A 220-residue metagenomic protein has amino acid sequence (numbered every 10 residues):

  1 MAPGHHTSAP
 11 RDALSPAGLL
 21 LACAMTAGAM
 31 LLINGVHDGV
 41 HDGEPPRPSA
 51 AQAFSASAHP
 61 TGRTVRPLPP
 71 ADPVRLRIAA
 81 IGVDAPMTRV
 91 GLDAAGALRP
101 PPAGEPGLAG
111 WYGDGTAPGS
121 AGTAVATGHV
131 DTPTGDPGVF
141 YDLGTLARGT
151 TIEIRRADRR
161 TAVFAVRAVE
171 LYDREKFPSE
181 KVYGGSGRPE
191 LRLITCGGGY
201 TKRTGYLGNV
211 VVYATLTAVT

Functional and structural regions predicted by a protein language model:
M1-G4, V219-T220: Short, intrinsically disordered, low-complexity terminal/loop segments
P3-M25: N-terminal export and membrane-targeting signals
T26-A147, R155-R160, A168-T220: Solvent-exposed, non-transmembrane regions of membrane-associated and secreted proteins
